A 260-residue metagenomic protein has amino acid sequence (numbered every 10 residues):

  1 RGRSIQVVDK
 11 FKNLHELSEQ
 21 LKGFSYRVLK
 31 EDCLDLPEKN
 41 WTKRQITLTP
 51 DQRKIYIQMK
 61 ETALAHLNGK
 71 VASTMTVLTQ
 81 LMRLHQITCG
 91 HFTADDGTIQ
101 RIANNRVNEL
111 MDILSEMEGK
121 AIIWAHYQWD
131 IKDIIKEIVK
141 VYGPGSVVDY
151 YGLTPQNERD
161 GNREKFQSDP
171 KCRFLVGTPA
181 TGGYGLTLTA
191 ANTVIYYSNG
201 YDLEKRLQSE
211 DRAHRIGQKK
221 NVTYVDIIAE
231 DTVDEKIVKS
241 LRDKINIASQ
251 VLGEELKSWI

Functional and structural regions predicted by a protein language model:
R1-D32, Q218-N221: Conserved P-loop NTPase motor "coupling/switch" region that bridges the ATPase
Y26, R44-I46, V148, I195 (+1 more regions): Hydrophobic/aromatic beta-strand patches that form the interior of the parallel beta-sheet core in alpha/beta enzyme
C33, I55, K132-I134, N157 (+4 more regions): Switch/connector loops and helix/strand junctions flanking conserved nucleotide-binding motifs in nucleotide-processing
L34-L186, L252-I260: Conserved Helicase C-terminal RecA-like lobe
A121-I123, E137, F166, I195 (+3 more regions): A generic "structured core" feature
Y151-P155, S198-L203: Short, acidic/turn-prone active-site loops that include or flank metal/cofactor- and phosphate-binding residues
L186-N199, V222-D226: A short beta-strand element within the Helicase C-terminal
Y201-I260: A conserved SF2-helicase RecA2
